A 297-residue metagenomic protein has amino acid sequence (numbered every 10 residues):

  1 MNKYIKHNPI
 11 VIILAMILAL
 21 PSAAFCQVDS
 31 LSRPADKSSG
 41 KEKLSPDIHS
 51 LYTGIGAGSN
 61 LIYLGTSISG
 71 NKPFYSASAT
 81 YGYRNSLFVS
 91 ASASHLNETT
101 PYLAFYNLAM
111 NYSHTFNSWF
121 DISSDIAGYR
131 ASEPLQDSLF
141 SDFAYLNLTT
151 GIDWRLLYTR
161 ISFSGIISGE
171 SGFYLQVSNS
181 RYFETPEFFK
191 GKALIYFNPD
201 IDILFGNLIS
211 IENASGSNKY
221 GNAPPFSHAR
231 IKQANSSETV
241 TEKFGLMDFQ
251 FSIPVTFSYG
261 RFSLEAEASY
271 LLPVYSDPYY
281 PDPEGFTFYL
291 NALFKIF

Functional and structural regions predicted by a protein language model:
M1-D47, P278-D282, I296-F297: Cleavable N-terminal export/targeting peptides
V28-L96: Short glycine/proline- and aromatic-enriched beta-strand/turn motifs that initiate or cap beta-hairpins
K41-H49, F116-I122, E184-F197, S258-S263 (+1 more regions): Short loop/turn motifs that connect adjacent beta-strands in outer-membrane beta-barrel proteins
A57-Y63, Y83-N85, A93-N97, I126-S132 (+7 more regions): Transmembrane beta-strands of outer-membrane beta-barrel pores
L64-P73, A93-F105, R130-D142, G165-Y174 (+2 more regions): Solvent-exposed loop/turn segments connecting transmembrane beta-strands in outer-membrane beta-barrel proteins
S124, G128-S132, N198-E267, Y289 (+1 more regions): Outer membrane beta-barrel transmembrane domains
D153-S236: Detector for outer-membrane/organellar transmembrane beta-barrel domains, recognizing the amphipathic beta-strand
N179, D282-F297: Outer-membrane beta-barrel "beta-signal"
